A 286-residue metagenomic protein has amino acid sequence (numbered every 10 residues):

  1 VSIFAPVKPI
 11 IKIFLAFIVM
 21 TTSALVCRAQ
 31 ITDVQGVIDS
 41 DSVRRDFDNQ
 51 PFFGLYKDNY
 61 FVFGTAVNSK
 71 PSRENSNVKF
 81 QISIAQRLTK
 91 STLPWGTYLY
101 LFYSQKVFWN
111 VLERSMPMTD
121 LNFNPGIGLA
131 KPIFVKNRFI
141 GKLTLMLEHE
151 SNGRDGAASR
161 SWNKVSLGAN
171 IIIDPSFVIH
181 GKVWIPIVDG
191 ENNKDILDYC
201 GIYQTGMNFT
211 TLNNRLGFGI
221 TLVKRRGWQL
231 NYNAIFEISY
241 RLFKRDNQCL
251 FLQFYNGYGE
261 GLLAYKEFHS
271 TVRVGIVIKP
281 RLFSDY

Functional and structural regions predicted by a protein language model:
V1-R44, F283-Y286: Cleavable N-terminal export/targeting peptides
Q30-K90, I127, K279-R281: Short glycine/proline- and aromatic-enriched beta-strand/turn motifs that initiate or cap beta-hairpins
I31-V34, V43-Q50, N233-Y286: Predominantly the C-terminal beta-signal and adjacent terminal strand-loop region of outer-membrane beta-barrel
P51-G64, K90-L212, I220-L222, Q229 (+2 more regions): Outer-membrane pore/translocation modules
P71, K224-R226: Short histidine/acidic/glycine/proline-rich micro-motifs that form metal- and phosphate-coordinating active-site loops
N77, Q81-S83, N124-G126, S166 (+3 more regions): Membrane-embedded beta-strand positions in outer-membrane beta-barrel channels/transporters
